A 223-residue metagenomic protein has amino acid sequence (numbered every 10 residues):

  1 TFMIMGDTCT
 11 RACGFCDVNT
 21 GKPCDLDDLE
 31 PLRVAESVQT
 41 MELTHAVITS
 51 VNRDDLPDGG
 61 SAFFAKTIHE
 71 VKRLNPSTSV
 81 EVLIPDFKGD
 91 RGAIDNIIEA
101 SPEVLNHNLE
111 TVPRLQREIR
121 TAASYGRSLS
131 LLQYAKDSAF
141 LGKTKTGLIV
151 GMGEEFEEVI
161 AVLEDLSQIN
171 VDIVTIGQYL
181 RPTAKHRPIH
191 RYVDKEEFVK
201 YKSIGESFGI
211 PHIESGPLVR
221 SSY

Functional and structural regions predicted by a protein language model:
T1-E30: Canonical Radical SAM [4Fe-4S] cluster-binding loop centered on the CxxxCxxC motif and its immediate flanking residues
F2-M3, A35, V82, T144: Structured catalytic core of nucleotide-sugar glycosyltransferases
T20-V47: Conserved alpha-helical substructure of the radical SAM core
L32-R33, Q39-E42, K66-T78, G92 (+2 more regions): Auxiliary Fe-S-binding modules of radical SAM enzymes
A46-I48, V80, L105-H107, V174 (+1 more regions): Hydrophobic residues within beta-strands of alpha/beta enzymes
A46-K66, G153-E158: Conserved glycine-rich "GG(E/T)P / GGGxP" loop and the immediately following alpha-helix in the radical SAM core
S50-G59, V112-R120, T183-K185: Glycine-rich, proline-tolerant flexible connector loops at the mouths of alpha/beta enzymes
